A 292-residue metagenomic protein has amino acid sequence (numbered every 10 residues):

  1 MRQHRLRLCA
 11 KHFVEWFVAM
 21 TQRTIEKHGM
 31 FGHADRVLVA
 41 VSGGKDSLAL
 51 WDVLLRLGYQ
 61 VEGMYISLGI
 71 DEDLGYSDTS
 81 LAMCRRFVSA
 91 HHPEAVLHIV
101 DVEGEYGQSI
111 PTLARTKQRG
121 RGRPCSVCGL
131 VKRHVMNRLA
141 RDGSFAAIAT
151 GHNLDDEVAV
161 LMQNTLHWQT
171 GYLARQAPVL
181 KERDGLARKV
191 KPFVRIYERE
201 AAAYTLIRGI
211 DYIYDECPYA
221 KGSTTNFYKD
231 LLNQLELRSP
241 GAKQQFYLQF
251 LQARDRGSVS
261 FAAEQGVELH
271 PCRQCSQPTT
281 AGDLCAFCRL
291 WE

Functional and structural regions predicted by a protein language model:
M1-Q163, H167-A174, V179, R183-L186 (+2 more regions): ATP-dependent adenylation/nucleotidyltransferase module used to activate substrates
F17, E26, R36, D155-A159 (+2 more regions): Flexible helical/loop "lid" subdomain adjacent to adenine-nucleotide binding pockets
